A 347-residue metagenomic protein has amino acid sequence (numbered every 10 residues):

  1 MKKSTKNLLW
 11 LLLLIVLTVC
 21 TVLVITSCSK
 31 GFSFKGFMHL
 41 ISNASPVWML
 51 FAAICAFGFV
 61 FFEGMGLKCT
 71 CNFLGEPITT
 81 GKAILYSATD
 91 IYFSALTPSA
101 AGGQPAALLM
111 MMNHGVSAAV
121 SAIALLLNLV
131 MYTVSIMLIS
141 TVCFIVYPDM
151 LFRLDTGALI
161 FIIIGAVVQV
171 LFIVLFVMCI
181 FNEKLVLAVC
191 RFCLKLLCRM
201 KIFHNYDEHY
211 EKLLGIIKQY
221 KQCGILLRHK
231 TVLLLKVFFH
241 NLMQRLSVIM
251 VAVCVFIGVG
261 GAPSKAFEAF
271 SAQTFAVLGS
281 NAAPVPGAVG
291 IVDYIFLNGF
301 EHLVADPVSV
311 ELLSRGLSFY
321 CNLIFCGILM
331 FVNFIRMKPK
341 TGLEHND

Functional and structural regions predicted by a protein language model:
M1-H39, F93-F203, V285, V289-D347: Transmembrane helix-loop-helix hairpins in multi-pass inner-membrane proteins
L8-L9, N43-A52, I225-F239: Membrane-interface helix starts
K35-N43, I216-R228: A short amphipathic helical element positioned immediately N-terminal to and/or at the very start of a transmembrane
A52-F59, D90-T97, Y132, H240-Q244 (+2 more regions): Alpha-helical transmembrane segments of multi-pass integral membrane proteins
G64-A88, V255-A272, F296: Membrane-embedded helical hairpins/re-entrant loop segments and their flanking transmembrane helices within multi-pass
N72, I84-G115, D207-K221: Extended non-transmembrane interhelical loops and adjacent amphipathic helices of multipass membrane proteins
G81-D90, F267-L278, D306-G316: Alpha-helical transmembrane segments of multi-pass membrane proteins
G224-L278: Transmembrane helical segments that form the transport core of multi-pass membrane transport proteins
